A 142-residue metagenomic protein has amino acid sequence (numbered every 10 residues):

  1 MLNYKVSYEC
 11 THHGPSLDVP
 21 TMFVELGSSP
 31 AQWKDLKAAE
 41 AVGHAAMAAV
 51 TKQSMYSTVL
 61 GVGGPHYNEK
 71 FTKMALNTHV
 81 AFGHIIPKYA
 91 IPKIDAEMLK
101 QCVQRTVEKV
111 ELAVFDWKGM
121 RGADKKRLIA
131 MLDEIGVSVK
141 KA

Functional and structural regions predicted by a protein language model:
M1-K5: Short secondary-structure junctions
S7-Q53: Active-site-adjacent mobile loop/cap segments within catalytic or ligand-binding domains
T11-G14, S28-S29, G64-N68, G119-M120: Short, internal active-site loops enriched in acidic
T21-F23, V59, V139-K140: Conserved beta-strand scaffold positions in the cores of enzyme catalytic domains, especially in NTP/NDP-utilizing
K37, A41, I94, A123 (+1 more regions): Conserved active-site and cofactor/substrate-binding residues in soluble primary-metabolism enzymes
E40-A41, A75-T78, L128-E134: Short, solvent-exposed amphipathic alpha-helical segments in soluble enzyme and RNA/protein-processing domains
M55-G119: Acidic, Ser/Thr-rich low-complexity intrinsically disordered segments
M120-A142: C-terminal functional modules of predominantly eukaryotic multidomain proteins
